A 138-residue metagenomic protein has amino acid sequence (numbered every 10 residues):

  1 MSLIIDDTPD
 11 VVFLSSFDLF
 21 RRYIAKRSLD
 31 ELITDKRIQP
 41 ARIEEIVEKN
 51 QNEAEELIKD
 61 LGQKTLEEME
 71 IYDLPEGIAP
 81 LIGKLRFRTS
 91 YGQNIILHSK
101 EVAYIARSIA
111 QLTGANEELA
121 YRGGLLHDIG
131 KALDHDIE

Functional and structural regions predicted by a protein language model:
D7-I24: Short glycine/threonine-rich beta-strand-turn micro-motifs
I24-K26, D30-E138: Acidic/His-rich, divalent-metal-binding segments that scaffold phosphate/diphosphate chemistry
